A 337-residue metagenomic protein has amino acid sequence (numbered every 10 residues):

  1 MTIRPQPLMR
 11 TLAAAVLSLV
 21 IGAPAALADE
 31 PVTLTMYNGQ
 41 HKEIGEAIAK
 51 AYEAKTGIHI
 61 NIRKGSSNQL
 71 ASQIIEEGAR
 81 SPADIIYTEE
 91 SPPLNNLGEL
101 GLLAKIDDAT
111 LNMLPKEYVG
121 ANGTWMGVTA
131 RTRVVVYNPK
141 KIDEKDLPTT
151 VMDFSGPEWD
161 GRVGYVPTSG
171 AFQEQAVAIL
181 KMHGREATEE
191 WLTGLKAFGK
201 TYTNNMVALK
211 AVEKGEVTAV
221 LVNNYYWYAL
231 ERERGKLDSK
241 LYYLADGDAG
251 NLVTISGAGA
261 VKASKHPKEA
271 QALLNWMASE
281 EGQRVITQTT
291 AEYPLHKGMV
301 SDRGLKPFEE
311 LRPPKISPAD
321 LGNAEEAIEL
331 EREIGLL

Functional and structural regions predicted by a protein language model:
T11-A23: Bacterial N-terminal signal peptides
D29-N95, L337: Early extracytoplasmic/lumenal segment of secretory-pathway proteins
G39-G45, Q69, P82-V217, A249: Extracytoplasmic ligand-binding site segments that recognize negatively charged/polar headgroups
I48, I58, A187-W191, S256 (+2 more regions): Short amphipathic alpha-helical coupling segments at ligand-binding clamshell hinges and other catalytic/signaling
P92-N96, T218-S239: A ligand-binding cleft/hinge motif common to bilobed small-molecule-binding domains
V136-K141, L180, V253-H266, V285: A bilobed periplasmic-binding-protein/Venus flytrap-type ligand-binding module shared by bacterial periplasmic
W159-P167, W276-M299: Periplasmic-binding protein-like
E292-L337: An extracytoplasmic/periplasmic, membrane-proximal ligand-sensing/linker region
